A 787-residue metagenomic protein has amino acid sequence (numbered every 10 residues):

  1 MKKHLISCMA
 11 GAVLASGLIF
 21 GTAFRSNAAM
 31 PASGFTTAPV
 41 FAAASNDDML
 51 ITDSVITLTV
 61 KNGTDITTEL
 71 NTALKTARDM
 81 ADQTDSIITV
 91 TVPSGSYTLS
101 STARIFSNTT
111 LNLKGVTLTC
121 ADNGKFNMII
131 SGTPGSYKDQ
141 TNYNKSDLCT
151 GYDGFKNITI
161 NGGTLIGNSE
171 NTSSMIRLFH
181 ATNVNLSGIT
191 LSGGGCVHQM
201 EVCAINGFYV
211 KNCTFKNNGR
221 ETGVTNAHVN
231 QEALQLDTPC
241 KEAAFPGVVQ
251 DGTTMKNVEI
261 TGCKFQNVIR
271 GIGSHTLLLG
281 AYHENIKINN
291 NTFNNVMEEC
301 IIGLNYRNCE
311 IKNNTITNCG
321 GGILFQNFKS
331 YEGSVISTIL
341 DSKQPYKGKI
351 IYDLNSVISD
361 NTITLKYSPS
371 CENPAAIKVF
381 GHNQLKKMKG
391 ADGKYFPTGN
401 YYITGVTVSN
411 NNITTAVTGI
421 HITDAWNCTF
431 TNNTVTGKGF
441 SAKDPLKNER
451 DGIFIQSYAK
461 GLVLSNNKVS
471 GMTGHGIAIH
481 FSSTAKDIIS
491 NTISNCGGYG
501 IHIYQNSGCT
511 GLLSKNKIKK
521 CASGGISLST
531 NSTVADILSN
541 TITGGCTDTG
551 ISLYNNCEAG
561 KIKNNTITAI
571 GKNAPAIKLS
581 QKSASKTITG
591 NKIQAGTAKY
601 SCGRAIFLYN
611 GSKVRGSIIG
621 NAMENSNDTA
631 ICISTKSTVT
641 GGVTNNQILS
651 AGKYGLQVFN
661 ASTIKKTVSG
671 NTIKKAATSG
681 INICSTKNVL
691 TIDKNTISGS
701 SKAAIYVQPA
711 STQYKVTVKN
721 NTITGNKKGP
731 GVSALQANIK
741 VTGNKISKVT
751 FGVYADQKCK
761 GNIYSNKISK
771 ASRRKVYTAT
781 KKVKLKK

Functional and structural regions predicted by a protein language model:
H4-R25: Sec-dependent N-terminal signal peptides of Gram-positive bacterial secreted proteins and lipoproteins
I19-G34, A42: Sec-dependent signal peptide cleavage junction
A32-T59: N-terminal low-complexity, Pro/Thr/Ser-rich intrinsically disordered segments that act as propeptides or flexible
S54-T91: Acidic Gly/Asp/Thr-rich repetitive segments characteristic of extracellular carbohydrate-active and adhesion proteins
G63-T68, S86-N127, G132-P134, N144 (+3 more regions): N-terminal extracellular ligand-recognition/capping segment immediately after the signal peptide
N71, L99-S100, N123-T150, S169-R177 (+21 more regions): Extracellular beta-strand/beta-solenoid scaffold signature
F106-T109, L113, F155, I160 (+56 more regions): Parallel beta-helix/beta-solenoid
